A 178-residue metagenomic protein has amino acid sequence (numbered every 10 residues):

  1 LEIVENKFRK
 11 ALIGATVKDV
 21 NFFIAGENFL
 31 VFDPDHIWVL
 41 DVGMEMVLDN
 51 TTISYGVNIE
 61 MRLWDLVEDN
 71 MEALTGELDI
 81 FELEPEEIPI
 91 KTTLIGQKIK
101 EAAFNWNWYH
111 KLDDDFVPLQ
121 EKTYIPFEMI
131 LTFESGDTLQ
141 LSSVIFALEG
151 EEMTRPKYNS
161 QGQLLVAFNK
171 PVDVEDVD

Functional and structural regions predicted by a protein language model:
L1-D178: Surface-exposed, interaction-prone regions used to assemble/regulate multi-protein complexes
